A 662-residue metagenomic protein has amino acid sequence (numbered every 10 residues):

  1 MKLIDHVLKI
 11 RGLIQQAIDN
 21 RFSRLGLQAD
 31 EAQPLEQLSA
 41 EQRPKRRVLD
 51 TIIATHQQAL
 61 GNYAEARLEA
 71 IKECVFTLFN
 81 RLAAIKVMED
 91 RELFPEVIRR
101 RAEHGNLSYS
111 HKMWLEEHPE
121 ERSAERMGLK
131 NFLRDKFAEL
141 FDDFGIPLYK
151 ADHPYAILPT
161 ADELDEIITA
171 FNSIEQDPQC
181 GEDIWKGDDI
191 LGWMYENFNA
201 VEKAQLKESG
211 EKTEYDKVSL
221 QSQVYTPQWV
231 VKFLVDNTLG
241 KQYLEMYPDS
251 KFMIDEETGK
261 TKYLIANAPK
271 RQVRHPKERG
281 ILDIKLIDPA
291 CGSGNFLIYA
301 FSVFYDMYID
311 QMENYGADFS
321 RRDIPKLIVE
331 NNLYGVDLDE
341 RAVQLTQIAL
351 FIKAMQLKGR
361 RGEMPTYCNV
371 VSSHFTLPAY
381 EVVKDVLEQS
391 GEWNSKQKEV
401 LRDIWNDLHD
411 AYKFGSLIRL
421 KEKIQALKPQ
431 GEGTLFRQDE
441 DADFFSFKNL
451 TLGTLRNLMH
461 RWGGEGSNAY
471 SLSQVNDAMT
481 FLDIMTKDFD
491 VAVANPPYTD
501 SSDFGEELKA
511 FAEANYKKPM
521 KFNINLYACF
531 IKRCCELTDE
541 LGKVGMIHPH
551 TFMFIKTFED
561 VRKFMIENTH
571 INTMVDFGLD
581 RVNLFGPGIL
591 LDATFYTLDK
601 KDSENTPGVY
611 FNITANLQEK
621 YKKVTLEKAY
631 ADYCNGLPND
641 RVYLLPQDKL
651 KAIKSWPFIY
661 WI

Functional and structural regions predicted by a protein language model:
M1-V303, N332, V336-L345, C368-D490 (+3 more regions): Preference for the N-terminal adenyl/adenosyl cofactor-binding alpha/beta module
D5-L8, G12-I14, I298, Y305 (+7 more regions): Signature of N6-adenine DNA methyltransferases within the class I
A64, L93-F94, Q311-Y315, Q356-R361 (+1 more regions): Short, polar/flexible loop-turn hinges at active-site or ligand-entry regions and domain interfaces
I71-K72, V273-P276, R322, K358-G359 (+2 more regions): Catalytic micro-motifs at enzyme active sites that drive phosphoryl/nucleotidyl and oxygen chemistry
V235, V329, M565-I566: Alpha-helix boundary recognition
I281-I284, E330, A593, I662: Short coil/loop residues immediately preceding or within conserved phosphate-binding loops of NTP-utilizing enzyme
F304-Q311: Post-Walker A helix-loop "phosphate-sensing" segment adjacent to the P-loop in P-loop NTPases
M312-R341: Cysteine-dependent PTP/DSP-like catalytic domain, specifically the C-terminal lobe
